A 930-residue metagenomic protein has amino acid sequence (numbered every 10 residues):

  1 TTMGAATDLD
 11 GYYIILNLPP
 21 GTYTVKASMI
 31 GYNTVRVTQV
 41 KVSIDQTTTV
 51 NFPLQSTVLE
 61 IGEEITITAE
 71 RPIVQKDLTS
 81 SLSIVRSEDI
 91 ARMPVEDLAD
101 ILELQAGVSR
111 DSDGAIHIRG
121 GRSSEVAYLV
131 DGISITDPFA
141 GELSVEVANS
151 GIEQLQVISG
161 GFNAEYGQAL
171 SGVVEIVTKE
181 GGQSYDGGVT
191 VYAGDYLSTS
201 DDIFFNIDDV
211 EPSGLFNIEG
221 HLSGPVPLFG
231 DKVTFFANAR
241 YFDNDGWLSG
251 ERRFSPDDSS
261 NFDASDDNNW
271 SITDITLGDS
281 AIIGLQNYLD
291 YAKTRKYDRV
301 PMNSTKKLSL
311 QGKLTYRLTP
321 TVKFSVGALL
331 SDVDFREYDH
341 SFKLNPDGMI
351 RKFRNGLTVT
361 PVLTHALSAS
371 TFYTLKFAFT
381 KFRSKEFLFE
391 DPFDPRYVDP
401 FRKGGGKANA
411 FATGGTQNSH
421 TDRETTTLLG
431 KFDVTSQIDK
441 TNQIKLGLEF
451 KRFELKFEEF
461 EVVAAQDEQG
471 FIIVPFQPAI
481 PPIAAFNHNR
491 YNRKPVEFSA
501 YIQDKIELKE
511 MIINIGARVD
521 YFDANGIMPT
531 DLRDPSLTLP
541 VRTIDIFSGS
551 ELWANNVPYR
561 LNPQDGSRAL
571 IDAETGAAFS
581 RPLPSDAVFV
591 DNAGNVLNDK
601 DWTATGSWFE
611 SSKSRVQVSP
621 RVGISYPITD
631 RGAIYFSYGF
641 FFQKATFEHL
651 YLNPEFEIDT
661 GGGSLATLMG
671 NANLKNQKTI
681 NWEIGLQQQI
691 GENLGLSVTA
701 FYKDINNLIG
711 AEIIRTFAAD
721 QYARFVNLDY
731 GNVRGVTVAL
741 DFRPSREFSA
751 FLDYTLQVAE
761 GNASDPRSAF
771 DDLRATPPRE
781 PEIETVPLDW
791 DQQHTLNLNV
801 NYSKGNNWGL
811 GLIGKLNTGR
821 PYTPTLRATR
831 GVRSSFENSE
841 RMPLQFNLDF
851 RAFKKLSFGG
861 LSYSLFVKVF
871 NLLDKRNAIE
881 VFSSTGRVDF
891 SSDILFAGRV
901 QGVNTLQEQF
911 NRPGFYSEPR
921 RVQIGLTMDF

Functional and structural regions predicted by a protein language model:
T1-E64, T68, I73: Periplasm-facing N-terminal accessory domains of Gram-negative outer-membrane beta-barrel systems
L16, I133-G160, D202-S213, G220 (+1 more regions): Short acidic/polar hinge/loop motifs at secondary-structure boundaries that mediate gating or recognition
E64, T374, A378, P627 (+7 more regions): Membrane-embedded beta-barrel scaffold of Gram-negative outer-membrane proteins
Q105, A148-G188, E219-H221, F229: A beta-strand signature from Gram-negative outer-membrane beta-barrel systems, especially the internal plug domain
E211-D334, R354-S370, P620: Transmembrane beta-barrel wall of Gram-negative outer-membrane proteins
S325-Q503, M528, S536, P540: Replace "related TpsB outer-membrane translocases also match" with "some related outer-membrane beta-barrels such as
N693, S697-A711, T716-T825, T927: Gram-negative outer-membrane beta-barrel transporters
N807-G811, K815-T829, Q845-N847, K854-F930: C-terminal beta-signal and adjacent terminal beta-strands/loops of Gram-negative outer-membrane beta-barrel proteins
